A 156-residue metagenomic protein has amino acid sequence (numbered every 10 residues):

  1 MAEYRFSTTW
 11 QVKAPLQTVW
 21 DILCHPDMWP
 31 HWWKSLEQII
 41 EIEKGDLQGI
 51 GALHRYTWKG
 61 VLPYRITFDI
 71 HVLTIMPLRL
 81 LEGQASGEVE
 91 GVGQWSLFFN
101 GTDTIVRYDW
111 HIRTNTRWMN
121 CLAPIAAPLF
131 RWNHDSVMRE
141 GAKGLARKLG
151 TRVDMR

Functional and structural regions predicted by a protein language model:
M1-D46, M155-R156: Hydrophobic ligand-binding cavity/cleft-lining segments
K13, I75-P77, N100: Structural motif
Q17-D21, T102, K143, R147: Replace "anionic and nucleotidyl ligands
H31, I40-V92, I105, E140-R156: Glycine-rich portal/gate segments that line the openings of hydrophobic small-molecule binding cavities
Q84-R139: Beta-strand/loop substructures that line and gate deep hydrophobic ligand-binding cavities in soluble
